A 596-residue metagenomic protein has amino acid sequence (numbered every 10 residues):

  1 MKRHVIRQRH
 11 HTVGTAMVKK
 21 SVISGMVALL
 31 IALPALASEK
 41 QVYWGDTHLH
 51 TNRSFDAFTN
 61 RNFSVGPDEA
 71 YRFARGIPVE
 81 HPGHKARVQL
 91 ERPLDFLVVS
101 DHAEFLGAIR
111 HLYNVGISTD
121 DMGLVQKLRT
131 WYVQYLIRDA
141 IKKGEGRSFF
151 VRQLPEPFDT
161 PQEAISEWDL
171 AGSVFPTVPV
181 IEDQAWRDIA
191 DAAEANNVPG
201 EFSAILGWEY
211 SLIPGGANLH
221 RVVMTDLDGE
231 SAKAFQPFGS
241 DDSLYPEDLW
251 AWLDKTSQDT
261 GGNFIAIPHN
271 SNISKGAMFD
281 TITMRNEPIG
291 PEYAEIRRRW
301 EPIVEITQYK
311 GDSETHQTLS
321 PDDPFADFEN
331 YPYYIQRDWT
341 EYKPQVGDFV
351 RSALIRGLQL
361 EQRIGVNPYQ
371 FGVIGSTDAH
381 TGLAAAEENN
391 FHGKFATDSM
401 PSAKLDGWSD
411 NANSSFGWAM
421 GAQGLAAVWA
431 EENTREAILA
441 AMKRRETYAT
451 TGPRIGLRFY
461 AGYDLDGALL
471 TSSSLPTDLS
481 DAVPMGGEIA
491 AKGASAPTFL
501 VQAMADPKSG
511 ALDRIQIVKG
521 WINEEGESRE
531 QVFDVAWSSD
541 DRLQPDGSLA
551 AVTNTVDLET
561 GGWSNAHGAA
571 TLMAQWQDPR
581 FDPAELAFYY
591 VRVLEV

Functional and structural regions predicted by a protein language model:
R3-M26: Bacterial N-terminal signal peptides that target proteins for export
A32-A35: N-terminal signal peptide c-region/cleavage motif recognized by signal peptidases
A37-P67, Y71-A74, H81-T130, F175-V178 (+4 more regions): C-terminal functional module detector
V79-P82, D139: Helix-coil boundary/capping segments in enzymes
A103-E104, K142-S203, A217: Long, well-ordered early-domain segments
G116-D159: Substrate-binding cleft of extracellular glycoside hydrolase catalytic domains
M224-D226: Long, charge-dense tracts
G229, G239-L244, E329: Conserved, charged catalytic cores of large soluble enzymes
